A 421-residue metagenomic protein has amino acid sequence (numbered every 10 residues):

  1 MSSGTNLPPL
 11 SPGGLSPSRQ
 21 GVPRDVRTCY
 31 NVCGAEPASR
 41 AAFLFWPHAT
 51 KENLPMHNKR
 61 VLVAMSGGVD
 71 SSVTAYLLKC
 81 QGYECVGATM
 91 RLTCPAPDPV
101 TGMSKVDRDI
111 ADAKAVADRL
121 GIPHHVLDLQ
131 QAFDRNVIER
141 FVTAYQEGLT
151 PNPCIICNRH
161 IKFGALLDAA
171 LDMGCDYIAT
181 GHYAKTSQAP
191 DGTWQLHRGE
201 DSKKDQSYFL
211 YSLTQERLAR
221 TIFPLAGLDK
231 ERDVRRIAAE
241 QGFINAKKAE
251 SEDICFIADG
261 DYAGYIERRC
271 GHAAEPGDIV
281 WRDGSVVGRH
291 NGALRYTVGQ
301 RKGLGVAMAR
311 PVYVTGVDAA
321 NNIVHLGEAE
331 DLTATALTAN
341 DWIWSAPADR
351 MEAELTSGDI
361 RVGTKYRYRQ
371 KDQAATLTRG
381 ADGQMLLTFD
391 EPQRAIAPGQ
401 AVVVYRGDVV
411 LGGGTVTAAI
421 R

Functional and structural regions predicted by a protein language model:
S2-S3, S11, R19, C29: Low-acidity, Ser/Thr- and Arg-rich intrinsically disordered low-complexity segments
S3-T5, G13-G14, A35-P37: Intrinsic, low-complexity polybasic segments
N6, A42, A49-Y211, R232-D233 (+1 more regions): ATP-dependent adenylation/nucleotidyltransferase module used to activate substrates
P9, G21, N31-F45: Positively charged N-terminal leader segments that act as targeting/secretion signals
P12-L15, Q20, H48-T50, D168: Intrinsic disorder/low-complexity segments in short proteins, especially the signal peptide and propeptide regions
V26, V32-G34, A49: Short hydrophobic alpha-helical segments enriched in small aliphatic residues
V69, A179-R421: AMP-forming adenylation/ATP pyrophosphatase catalytic core
